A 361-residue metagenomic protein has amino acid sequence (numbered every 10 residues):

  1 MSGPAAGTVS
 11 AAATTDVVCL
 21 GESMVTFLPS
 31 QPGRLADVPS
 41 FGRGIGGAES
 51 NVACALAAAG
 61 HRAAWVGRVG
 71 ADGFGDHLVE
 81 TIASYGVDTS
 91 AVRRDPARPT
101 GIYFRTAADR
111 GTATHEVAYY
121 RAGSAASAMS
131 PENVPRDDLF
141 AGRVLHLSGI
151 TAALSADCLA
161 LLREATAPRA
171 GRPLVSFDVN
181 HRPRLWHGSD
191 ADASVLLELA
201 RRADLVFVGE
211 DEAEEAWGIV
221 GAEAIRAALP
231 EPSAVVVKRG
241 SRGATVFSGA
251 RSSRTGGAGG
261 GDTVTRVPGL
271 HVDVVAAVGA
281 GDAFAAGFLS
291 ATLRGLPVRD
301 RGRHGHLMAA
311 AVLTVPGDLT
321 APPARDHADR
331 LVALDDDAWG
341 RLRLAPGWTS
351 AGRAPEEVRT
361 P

Functional and structural regions predicted by a protein language model:
M1-V18, G221-P361: Conserved phosphate-binding/catalytic region of the ribokinase-like
S2-D88, L342-P361: Glycine-rich phosphate/adenosyl-contacting loop at the front of the ribokinase-like
S30-S40, L147, D262-V272: Glycine/charged-rich beta-loop-alpha catalytic/anionic-binding loops adjacent to active sites
C54, E80, A167, L197 (+3 more regions): Alpha-helical segments flanking ligand/cofactor-binding loops in enzyme cores
R62-A63, T89, P173-V175, V235: Hydrophobic anchor at the start of a short beta-strand that flanks the dinucleotide cofactor-binding loop
R62-G149, D329-P361: Conserved N-terminal subdomain of the carbohydrate kinase-like
D137-L139, E198-L199, A228: Structural alpha-helical scaffold elements that stabilize or flank donor/cofactor-binding regions in carbohydrate
V144, I150-A224, R242-A244, G249-S252: Conserved beta-alpha-beta core of the PfkB/ribokinase-like small-molecule kinase fold
